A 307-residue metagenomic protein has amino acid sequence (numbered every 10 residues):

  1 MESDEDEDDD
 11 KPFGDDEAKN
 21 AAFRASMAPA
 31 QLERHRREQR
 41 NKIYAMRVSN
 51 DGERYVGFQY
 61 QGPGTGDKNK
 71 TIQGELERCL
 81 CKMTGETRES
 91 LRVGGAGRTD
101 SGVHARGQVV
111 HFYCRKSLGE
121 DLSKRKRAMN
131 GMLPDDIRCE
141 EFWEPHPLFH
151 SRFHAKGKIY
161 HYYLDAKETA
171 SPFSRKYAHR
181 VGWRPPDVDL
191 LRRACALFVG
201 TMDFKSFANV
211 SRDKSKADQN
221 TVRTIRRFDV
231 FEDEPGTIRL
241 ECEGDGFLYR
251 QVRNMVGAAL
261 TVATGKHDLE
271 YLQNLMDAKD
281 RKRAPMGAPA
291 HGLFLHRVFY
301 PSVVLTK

Functional and structural regions predicted by a protein language model:
M1-K307: Structured-RNA-binding interfaces characteristic of tRNA pseudouridine synthases
